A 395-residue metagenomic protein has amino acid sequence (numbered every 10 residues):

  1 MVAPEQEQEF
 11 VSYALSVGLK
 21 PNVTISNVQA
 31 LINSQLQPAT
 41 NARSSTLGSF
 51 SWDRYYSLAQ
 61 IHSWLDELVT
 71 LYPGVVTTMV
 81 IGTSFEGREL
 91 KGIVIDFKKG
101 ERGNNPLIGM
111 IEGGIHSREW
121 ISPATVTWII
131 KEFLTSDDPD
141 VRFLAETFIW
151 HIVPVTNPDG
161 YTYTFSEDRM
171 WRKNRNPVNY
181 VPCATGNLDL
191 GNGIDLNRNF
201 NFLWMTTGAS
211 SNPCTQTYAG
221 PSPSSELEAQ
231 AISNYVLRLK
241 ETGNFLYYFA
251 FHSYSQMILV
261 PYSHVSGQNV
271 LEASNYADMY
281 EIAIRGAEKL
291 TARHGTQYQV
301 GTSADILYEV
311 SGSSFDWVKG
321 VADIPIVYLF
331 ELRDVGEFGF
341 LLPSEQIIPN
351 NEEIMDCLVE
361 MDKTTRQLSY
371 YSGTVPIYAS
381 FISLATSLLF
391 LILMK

Functional and structural regions predicted by a protein language model:
M1-K395: M14 metallocarboxypeptidase catalytic domain recognition
